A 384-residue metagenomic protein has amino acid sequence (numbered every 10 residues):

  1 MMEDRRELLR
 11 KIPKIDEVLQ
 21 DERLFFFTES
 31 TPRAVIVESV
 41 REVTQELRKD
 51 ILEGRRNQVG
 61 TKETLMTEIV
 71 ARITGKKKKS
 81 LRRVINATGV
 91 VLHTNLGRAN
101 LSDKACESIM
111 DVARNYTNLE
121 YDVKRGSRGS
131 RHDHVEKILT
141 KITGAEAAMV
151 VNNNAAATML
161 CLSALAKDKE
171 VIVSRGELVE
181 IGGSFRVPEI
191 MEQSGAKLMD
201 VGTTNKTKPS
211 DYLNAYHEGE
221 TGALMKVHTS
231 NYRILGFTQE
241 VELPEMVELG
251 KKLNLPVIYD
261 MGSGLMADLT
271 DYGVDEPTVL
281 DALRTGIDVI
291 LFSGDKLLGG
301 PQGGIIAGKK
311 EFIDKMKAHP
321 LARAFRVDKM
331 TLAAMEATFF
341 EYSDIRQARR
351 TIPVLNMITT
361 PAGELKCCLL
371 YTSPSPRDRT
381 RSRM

Functional and structural regions predicted by a protein language model:
M2-I73: Long amphipathic alpha-helical segments
S30, E53-V59, L81-V84, N254-I258 (+3 more regions): Flexible, glycine/charged-enriched surface loops at secondary-structure junctions
V40-R41, Q45, A87-T88, R98-K124: Glycine-rich phosphate-binding segment of PLP-dependent enzymes
R56-L101, S108: Long amphipathic N-terminal alpha/beta scaffold segment
K78, G126-Y342: Conserved PLP-enzyme active-site core in the AAT-like
Y342-L370: Structural signature of PLP-dependent enzymes
Y371-T380: Conserved small/polar residues in nucleotide/adenosyl-binding loops
R383-M384: Hydrophobic alpha-helical segments, chiefly the membrane-spanning helices and signal/signal-anchor peptides
